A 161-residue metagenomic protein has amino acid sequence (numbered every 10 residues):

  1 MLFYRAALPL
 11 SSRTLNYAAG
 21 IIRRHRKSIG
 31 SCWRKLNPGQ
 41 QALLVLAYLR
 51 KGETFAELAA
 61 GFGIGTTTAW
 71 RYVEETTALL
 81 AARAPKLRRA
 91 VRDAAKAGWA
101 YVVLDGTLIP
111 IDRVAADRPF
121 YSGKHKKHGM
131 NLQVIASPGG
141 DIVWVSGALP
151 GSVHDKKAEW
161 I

Functional and structural regions predicted by a protein language model:
M1-C32, R83: Charged, often Cys/His-bearing segments associated with DNA-binding zinc-finger transcription factors
A6, C32, L46, V143 (+1 more regions): Conserved short-loop catalytic and cofactor-binding motifs
L8, L44, Y48, A59-T66: Short gly/ser-rich anion-binding loops that grip negatively charged ligand groups
S12, G39, K127-M130: Short, flexible loop/turn motifs enriched in small residues
N37-K51: Short, amphipathic alpha-helical "recognition" segments used to contact nucleic acids or chromatin
E57, G61-E74, A78-I161: Short, well-ordered secondary-structure "scaffold" segments embedded in the functional core of diverse domains
